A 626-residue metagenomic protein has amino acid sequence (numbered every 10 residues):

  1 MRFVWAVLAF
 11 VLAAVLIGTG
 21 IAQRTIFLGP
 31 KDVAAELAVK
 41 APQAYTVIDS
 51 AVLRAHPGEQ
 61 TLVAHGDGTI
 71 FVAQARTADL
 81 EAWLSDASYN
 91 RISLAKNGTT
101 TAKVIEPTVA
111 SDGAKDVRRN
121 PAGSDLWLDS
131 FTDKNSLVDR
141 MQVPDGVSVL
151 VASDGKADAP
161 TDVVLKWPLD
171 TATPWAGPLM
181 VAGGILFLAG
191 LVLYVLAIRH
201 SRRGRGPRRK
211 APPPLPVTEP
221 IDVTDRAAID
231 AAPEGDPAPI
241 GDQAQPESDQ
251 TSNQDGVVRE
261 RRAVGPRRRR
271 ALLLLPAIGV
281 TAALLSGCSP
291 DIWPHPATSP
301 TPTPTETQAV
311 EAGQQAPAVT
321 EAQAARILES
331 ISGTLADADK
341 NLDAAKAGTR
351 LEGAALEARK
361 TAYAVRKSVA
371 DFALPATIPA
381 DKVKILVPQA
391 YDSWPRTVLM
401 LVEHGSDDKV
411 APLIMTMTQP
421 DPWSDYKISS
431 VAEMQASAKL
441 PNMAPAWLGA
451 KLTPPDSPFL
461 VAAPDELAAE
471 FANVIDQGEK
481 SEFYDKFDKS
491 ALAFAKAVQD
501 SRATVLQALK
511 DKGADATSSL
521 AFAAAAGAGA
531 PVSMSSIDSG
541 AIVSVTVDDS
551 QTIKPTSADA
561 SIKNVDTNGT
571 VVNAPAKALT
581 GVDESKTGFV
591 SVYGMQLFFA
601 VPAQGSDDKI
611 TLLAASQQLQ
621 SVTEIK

Functional and structural regions predicted by a protein language model:
M1-G29: Hydrophobic secretory-pathway targeting helix
F3-V4, P174-A228: Juxtamembrane interface at the cytosolic side of transmembrane helices
L28-W167: Extracytoplasmic/periplasmic regions of membrane proteins
D67-T69, A78, T307-V369, M443-T517: Core segments of small alpha/beta cavity-forming domains
R203-E260, V280: Cytoplasmic C-terminal tails of single-pass
S286-W293: Bacterial signal peptide processing site
H295, D407-A469, N473, S536-S544 (+3 more regions): Short beta-strand edge/turn micro-motifs at domain boundaries
A370-A411, T517-D559, N564: Surface-exposed, charged secondary-structure patches
